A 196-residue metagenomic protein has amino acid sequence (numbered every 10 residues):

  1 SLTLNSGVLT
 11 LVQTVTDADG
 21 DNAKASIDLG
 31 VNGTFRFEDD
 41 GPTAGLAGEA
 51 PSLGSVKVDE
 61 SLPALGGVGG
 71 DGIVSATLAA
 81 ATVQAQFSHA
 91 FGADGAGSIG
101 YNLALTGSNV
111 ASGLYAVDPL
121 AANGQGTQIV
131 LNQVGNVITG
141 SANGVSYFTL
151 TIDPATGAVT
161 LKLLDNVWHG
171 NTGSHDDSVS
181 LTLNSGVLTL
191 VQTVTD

Functional and structural regions predicted by a protein language model:
S1-D196: Acidic/polar, solvent-exposed loop/turn segments
